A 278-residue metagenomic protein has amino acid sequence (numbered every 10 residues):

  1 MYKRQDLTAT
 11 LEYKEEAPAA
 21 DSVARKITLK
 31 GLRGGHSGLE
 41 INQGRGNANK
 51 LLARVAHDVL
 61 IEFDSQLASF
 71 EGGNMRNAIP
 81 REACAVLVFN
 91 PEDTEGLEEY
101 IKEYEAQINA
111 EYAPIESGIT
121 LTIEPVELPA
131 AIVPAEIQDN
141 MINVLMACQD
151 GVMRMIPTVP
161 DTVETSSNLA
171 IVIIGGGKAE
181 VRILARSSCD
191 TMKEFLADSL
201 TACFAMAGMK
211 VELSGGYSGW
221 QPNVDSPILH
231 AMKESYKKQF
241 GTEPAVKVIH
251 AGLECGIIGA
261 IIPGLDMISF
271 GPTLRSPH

Functional and structural regions predicted by a protein language model:
K3-R186: Midchain, well-structured core segments that form catalytic/ion-binding scaffolds
R33, Y217-S218, T273-P277: Acidic, glycine-rich active-site loops and adjacent beta-strand->loop/helix elements that engage anionic groups
N47-L51, G96, F195, P227 (+1 more regions): Generic recognition of stable, solvent-exposed alpha-helical segments in well-folded globular domains
V55-D58, Y100-Q107, S199-C203, S235 (+2 more regions): Generic, well-ordered alpha-helical scaffold segments in large soluble proteins
A56-L60, D64-F70, P222-L265: Active-site-adjacent substrate-binding region of metalloamidase/peptidase-like peptide-processing proteins
S69, I123-P125, V211-G215, V246-V248: A structural preference for short, hydrophobic beta-strand core positions in alpha/beta folds
P157, E164-A179, L184, E243-H278: Zn-dependent metallopeptidase/amidohydrolase metal-coordination segment
G175-A231: C-terminal structural cap/anchor segments
